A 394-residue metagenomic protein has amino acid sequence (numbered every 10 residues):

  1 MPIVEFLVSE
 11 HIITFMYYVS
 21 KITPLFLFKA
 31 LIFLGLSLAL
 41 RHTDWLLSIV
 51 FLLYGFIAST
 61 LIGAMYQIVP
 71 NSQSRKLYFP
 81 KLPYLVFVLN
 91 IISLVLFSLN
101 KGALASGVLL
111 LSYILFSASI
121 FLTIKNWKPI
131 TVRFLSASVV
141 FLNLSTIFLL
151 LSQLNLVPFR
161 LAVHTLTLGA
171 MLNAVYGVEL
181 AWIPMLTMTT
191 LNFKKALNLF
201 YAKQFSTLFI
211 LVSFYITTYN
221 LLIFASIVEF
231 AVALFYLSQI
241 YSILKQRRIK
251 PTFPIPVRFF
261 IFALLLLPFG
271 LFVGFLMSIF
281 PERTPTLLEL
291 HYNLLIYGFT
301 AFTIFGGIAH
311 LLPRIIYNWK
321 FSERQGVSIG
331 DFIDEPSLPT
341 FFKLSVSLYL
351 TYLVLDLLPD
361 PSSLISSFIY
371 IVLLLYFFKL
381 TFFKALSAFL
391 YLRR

Functional and structural regions predicted by a protein language model:
P2-R394: Hydrophobic alpha-helical transmembrane segments of multi-pass integral membrane proteins
